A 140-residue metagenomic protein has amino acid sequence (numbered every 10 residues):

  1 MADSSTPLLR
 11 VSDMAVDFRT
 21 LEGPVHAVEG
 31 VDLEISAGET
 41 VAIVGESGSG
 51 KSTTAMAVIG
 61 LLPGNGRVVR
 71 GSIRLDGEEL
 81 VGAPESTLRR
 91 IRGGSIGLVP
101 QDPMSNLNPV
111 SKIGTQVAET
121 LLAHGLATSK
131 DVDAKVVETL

Functional and structural regions predicted by a protein language model:
M1-L140: ABC transporter nucleotide-binding domains
